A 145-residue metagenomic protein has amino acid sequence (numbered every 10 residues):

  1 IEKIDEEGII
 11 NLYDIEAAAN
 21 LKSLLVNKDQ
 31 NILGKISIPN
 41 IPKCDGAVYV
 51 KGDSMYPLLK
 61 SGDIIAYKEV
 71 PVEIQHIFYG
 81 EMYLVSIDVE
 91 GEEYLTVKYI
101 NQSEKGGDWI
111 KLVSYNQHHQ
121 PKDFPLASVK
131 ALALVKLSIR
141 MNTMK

Functional and structural regions predicted by a protein language model:
I1-S61, P71-Q75, M141-K145: Short, positionally conserved secondary-structure boundary motifs
M55, H76-L95, N101-Q102: Short, compositionally biased
D63-I64, E81: Structural motif
Y67-E69, S86: Residue-level recognition of conserved beta-strand edge/terminus positions
Q102-G107, R140-M141: Short, conserved beta-turn/loop elements at beta-strand boundaries and strand-helix junctions
G107-S114: Short, solvent-exposed secondary-structure boundary/capping segments
S114-K145: Amphipathic alpha-helical interface segments
